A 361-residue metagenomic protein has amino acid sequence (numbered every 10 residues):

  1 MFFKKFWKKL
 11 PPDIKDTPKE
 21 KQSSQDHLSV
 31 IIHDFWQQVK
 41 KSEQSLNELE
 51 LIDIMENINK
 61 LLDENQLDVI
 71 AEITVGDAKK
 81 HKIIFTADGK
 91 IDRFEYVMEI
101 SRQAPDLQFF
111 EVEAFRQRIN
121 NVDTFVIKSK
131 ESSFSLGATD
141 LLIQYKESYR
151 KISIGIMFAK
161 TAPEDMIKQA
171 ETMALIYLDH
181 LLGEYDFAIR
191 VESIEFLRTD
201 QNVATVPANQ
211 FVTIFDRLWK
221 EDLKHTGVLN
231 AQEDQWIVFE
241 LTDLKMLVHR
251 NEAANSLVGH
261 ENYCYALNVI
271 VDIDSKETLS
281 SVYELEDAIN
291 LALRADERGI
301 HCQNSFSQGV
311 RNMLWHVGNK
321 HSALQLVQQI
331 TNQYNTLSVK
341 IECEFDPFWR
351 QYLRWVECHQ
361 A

Functional and structural regions predicted by a protein language model:
M1-R93, Q103-A288, R294-Q308, G318-Q325 (+2 more regions): Charge-rich, low-complexity segments
V97-S101, L326-T331: Short, aromatic/basic amphipathic alpha-helical patches
